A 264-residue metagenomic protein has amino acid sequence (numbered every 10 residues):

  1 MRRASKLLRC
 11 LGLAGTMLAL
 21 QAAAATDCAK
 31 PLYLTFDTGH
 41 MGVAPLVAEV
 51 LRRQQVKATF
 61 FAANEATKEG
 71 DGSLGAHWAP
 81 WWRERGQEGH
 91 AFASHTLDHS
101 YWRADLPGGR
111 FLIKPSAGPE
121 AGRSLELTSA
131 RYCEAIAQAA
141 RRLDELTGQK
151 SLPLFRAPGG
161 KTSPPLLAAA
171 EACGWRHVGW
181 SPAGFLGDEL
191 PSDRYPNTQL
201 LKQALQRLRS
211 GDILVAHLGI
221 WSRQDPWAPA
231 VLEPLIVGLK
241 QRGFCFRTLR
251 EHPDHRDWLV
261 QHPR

Functional and structural regions predicted by a protein language model:
M1-K6: N-terminal secretory signal peptides that target proteins for export/translocation
R9-Q21: Bacterial N-terminal signal peptides
A25-S124, A135-P153, W227: Active-site beta->alpha N-cap acidic-glycine motif
T26, A58, T67-K68, Q224-R264: C-terminal domain-boundary segment and adjacent tail
F36-G39, F61-E65, H95-H99, A157-G160 (+3 more regions): Active-site-proximal beta-strand/loop segments in catalytic clefts of secreted hydrolases
P45, E49, P80-R83, A130 (+7 more regions): Solvent-exposed, polar/charged alpha-helical surfaces in well-ordered, non-transmembrane soluble domains, broadly
K161, L166-R207, F244-H255: His/Asp/Glu-enriched short active-site or ligand-binding loop at hydrolase and phosphoryl-transfer sites
